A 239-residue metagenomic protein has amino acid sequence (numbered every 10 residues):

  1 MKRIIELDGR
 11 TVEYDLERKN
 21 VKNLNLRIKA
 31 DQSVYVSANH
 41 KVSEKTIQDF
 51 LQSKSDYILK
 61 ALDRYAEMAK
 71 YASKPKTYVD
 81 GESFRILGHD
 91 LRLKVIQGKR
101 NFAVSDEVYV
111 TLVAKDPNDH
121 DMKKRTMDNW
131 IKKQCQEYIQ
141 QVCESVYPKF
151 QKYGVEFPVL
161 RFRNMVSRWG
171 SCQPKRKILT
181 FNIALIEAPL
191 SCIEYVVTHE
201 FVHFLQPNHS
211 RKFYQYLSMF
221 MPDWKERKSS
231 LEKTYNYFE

Functional and structural regions predicted by a protein language model:
M1-Y195, F204-E239: Active-site-proximal or metal-binding-adjacent scaffold patches in catalytic folds
E200: Walker B catalytic acidic pair
